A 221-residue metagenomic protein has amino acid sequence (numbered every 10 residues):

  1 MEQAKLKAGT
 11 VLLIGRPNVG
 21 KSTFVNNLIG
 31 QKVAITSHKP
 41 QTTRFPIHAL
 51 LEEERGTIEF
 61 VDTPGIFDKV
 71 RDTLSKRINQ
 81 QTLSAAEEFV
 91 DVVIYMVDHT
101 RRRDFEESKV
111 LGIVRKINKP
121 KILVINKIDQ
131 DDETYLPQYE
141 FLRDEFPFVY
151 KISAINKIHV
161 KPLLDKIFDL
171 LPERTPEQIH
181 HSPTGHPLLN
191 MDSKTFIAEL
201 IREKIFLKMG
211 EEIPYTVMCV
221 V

Functional and structural regions predicted by a protein language model:
M1-V92, V97: Conserved G1/Walker A P-loop phosphate-binding module
I29, V33, H48, E52 (+10 more regions): Signal for well-folded cores of large energy- and translation-related assemblies
P40-T42, P64-F67, H99-R103, K127-D132 (+1 more regions): Conserved nucleotide-binding/hydrolysis micro-motifs of P-loop NTPases
T42, R77, F105-E106, L200 (+1 more regions): Short, conserved clusters of charged catalytic residues that mark active-site and nucleotide-handling motifs
L51-E59, K76-V149: Conserved C-terminal guanine-recognition region of P-loop GTPase G domains, centered on the G4
K119-I122, K127-T195: Canonical P-loop GTPase G-domain recognition
N190-V221: P-loop NTP-binding site
